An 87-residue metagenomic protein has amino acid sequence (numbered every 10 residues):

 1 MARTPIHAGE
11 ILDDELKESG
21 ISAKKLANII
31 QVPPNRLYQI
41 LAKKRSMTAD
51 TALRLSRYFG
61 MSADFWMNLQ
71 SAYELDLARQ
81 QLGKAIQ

Functional and structural regions predicted by a protein language model:
M1-I21, N68: A short, Lys/Arg-rich alpha-helix, primarily the initiator
E15, Y38-L41: Short, contiguous, well-ordered secondary-structure segments
L16, A27, S56: The alpha-helix within a helix-turn-helix
I21-Q39: Short alpha-helical DNA-recognition segment
P33, K44, F59, Q70-Y73: The DNA-recognition helices of helix-turn-helix-type DNA-binding domains
K44-R57: Short, basic-rich loop-to-helix N-cap that marks the start of a DNA-contacting helix
F65-Q87: Short, charged recognition helix plus adjacent turn of helix-turn-helix-like nucleic-acid-binding domains
